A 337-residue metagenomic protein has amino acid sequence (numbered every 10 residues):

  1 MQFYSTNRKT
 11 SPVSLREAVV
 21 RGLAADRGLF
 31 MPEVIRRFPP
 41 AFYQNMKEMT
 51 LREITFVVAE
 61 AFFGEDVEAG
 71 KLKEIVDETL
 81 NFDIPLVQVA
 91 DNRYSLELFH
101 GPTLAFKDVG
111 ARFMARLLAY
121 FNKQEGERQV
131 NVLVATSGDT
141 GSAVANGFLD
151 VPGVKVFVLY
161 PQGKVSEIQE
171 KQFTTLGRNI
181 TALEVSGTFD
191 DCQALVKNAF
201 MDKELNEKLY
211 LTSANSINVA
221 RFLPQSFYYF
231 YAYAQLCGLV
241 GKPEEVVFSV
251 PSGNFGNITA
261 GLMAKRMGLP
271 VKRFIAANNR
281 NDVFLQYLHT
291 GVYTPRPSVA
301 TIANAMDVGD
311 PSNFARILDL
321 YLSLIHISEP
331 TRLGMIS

Functional and structural regions predicted by a protein language model:
M1-D26: Charged, compositionally biased N-terminal leader segments and the immediate start of the first structured element
G22-M31, T103-A111, D139-A143, V250-L262 (+1 more regions): Conserved phosphate/anionic-ligand binding catalytic regions in large, soluble enzymes, centered on
G28-L104, L176-N206, Y321: Small-residue-rich anion-binding loops in enzyme active sites
S95-D150: Well-ordered mid-protein domain cores that form the structural environment of catalytic cofactors
H100-A115, I217-Y228, G309: A glycine-rich, Thr/Ser-enriched phosphate-binding loop motif common to dinucleotide/cofactor-binding enzymes
A143-N179, L183-Q193, G241, V247-L322: Glycine-rich phosphate/pyrophosphate-binding loop at beta-loop-alpha junctions
A194, N198, K203, E207-K265 (+1 more regions): Domain-scale recognition of functional cores that engage charged ligands
I325-S337: Single conserved hydrophobic/aromatic residue that forms the stacking wall/gate of nucleotide- or nucleobase-binding
